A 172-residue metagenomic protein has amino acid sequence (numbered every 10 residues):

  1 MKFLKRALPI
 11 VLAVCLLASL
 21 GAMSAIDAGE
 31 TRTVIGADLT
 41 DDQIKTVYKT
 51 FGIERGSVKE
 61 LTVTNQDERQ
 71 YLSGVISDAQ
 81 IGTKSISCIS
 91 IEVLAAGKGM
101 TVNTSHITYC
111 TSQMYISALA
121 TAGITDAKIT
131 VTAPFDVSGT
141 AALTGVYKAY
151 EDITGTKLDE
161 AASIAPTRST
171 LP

Functional and structural regions predicted by a protein language model:
M1-V11: Bacterial N-terminal signal peptides that target proteins for export
V11-S19: Bacterial N-terminal signal peptides
A18-G29: Sec-dependent signal peptide cleavage junction
T31-I35, M100-H106, I129-D136: Second-shell loop/turn segments in exported
I44, Y48, S112-L119, L143-Y147: Extracytoplasmic/secreted envelope proteins and their assembly/folding machinery, especially bacterial periplasmic
G52, A120, I124, Y147-G155: Sec-exported extracytoplasmic/periplasmic mature domains
Q70-I124: Signal peptide-directed extracytoplasmic domains
F135-G139, Y147-P172: Long, charge-dense
